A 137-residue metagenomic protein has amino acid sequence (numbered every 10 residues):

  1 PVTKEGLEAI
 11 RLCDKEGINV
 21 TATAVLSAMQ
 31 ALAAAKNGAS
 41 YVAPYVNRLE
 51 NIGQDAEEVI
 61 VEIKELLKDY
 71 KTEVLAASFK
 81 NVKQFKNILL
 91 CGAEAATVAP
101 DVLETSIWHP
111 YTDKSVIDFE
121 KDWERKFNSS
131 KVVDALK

Functional and structural regions predicted by a protein language model:
P1-K4, N19-L32, A43-G53, E73-S78: Catalytic beta/alpha-barrel core
G6-V20, D55-L75, I117-L136: Alpha-helix-loop-beta-strand connector modules within alpha/beta enzyme cores
A9, S27-N37, K80-A95: Catalytic cores of alpha/beta
A24, S40-I52, G92-T112: Glycine-rich phosphate-binding active-site loops on the catalytic face of alpha/beta enzymes
K36-L66: A contiguous binding-surface segment within folded domains or other stable secondary-structure elements
Q54, E58, K80-K83, P110 (+1 more regions): Conserved active-site and cofactor/substrate-binding residues in soluble primary-metabolism enzymes
L67-D69, E73-V74, K83-I88, D101: Catalytic cores and adjacent flexible loops of soluble metabolic enzymes that perform enolate/carbanion chemistry on
S78, L89, T97-P100, P110 (+2 more regions): C-terminal active-site rim and adjoining tail of enzyme catalytic domains
